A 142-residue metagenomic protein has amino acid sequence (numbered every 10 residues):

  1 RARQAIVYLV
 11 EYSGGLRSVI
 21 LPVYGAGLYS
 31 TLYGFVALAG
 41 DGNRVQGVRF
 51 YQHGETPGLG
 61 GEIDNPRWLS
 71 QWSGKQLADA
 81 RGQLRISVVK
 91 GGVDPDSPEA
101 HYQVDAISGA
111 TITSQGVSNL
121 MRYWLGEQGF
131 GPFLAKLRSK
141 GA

Functional and structural regions predicted by a protein language model:
R1-A142: Flexible, solvent-exposed loop/hinge segments and secondary-structure transition points
